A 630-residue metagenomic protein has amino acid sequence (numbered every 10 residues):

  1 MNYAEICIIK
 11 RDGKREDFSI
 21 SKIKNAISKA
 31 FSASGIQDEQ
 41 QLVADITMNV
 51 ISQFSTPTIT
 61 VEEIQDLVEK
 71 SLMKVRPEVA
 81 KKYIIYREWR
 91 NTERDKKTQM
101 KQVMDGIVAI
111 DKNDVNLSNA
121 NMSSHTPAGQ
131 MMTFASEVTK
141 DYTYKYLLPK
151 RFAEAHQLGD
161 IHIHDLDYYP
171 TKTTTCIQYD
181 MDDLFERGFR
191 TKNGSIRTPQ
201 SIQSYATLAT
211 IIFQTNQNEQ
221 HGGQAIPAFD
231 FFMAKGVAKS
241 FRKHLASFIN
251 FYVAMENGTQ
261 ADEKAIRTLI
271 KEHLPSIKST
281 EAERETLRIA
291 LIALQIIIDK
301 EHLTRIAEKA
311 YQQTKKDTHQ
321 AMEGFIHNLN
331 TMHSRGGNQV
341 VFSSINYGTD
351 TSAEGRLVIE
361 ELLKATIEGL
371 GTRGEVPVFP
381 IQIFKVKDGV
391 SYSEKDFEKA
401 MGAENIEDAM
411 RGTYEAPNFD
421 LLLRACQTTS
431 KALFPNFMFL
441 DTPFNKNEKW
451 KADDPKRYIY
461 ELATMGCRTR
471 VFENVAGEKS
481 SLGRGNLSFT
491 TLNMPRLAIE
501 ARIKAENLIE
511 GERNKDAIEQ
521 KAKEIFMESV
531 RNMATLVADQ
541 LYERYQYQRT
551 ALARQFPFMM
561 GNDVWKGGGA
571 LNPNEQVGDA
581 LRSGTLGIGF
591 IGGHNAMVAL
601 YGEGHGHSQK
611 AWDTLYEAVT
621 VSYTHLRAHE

Functional and structural regions predicted by a protein language model:
M1-Q99: Charged, amphipathic alpha-helical regulatory modules used for macromolecular assembly or allosteric control
R76, L541, H594-M597, L626: A structural signal for well-ordered alpha-helices, especially hydrophobic packing surfaces of coiled-coils
E93, Q99-S583, E603-G604, S608-Y623 (+1 more regions): Conserved catalytic cores of very large enzyme subunits
A580-A596: Conserved phosphate/anionic-ligand binding catalytic regions in large, soluble enzymes, centered on
